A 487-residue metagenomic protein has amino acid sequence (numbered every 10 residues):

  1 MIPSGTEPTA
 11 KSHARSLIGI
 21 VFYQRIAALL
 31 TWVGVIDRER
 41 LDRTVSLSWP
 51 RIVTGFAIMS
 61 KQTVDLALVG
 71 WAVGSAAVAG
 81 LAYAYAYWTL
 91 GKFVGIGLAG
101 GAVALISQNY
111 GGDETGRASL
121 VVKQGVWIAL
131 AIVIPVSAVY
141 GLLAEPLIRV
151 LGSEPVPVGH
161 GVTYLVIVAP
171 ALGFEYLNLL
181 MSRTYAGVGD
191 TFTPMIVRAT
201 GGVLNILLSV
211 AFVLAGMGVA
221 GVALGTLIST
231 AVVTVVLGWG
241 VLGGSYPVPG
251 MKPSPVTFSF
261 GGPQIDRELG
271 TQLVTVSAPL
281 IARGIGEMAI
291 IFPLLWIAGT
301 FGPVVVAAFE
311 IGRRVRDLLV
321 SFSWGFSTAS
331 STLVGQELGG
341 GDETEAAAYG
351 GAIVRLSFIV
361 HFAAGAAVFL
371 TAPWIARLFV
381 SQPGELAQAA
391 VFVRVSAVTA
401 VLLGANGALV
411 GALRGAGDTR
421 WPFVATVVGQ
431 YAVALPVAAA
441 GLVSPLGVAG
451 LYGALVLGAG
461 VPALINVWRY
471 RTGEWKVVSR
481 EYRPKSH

Functional and structural regions predicted by a protein language model:
I2-S48, I106-A171, V213-S277, V334-T399 (+1 more regions): Short alpha-helical transmembrane segments in multi-pass integral membrane proteins
G19, D42-V103, T275-A298: Signature of the first transmembrane helix
R51, G55, L66-A67, Y85 (+14 more regions): Transmembrane alpha-helix boundary and packing residues in multipass membrane permease domains and related
V53, A57, K61, G91-G95 (+16 more regions): Residue-level hotspots within pore-lining transmembrane alpha-helices of multi-pass secondary transporters
S60, A72-S75, N109-G112, G187-V188 (+5 more regions): Helix-loop interface residues and adjacent transmembrane-helix termini in multi-pass membrane transporters, primarily
V69-T89, P155-H160, L269-V276, P293-D317 (+1 more regions): Interfacial/gating helices of multi-pass transporter permease domains
V78-A138, E175-G187, P194, V306-A366 (+4 more regions): Small-residue-rich hydrophobic transmembrane alpha-helices
I96, T163-A186, P194-G202, V222-L237 (+5 more regions): Short runs within selected transmembrane alpha-helices of multi-pass transporters and secretion channels
